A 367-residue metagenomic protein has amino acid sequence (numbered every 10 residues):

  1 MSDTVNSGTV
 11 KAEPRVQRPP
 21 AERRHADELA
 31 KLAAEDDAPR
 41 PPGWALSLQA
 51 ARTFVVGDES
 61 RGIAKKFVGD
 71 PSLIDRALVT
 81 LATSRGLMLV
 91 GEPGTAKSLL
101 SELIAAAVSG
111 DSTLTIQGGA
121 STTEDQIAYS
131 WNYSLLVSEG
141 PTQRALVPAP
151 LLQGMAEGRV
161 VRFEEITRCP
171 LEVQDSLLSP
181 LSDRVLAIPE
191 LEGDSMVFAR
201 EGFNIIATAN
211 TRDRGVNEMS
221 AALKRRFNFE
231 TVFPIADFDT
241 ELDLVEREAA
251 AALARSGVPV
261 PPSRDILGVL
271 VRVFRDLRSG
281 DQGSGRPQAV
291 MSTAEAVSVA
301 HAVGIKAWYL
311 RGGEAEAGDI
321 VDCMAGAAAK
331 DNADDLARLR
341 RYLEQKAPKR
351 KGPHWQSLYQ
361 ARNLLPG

Functional and structural regions predicted by a protein language model:
S2-P261: AAA+ P-loop NTPase catalytic core and its hallmark functional loops
Q49-G57, L267-V271, R350: Charged, glycine/proline-rich intrinsically disordered loops and linkers
A50, P150, T240, L244 (+5 more regions): Exposed alpha-helical structural elements
P71, L242, A249-A315: Conserved AAA+ ATPase small/helical "lid" subdomain
I74, P148, A296, A300 (+1 more regions): Short amphipathic alpha-helical surface patches that serve as generic macromolecular interface elements
A77, L270, F274, C323-M324: Short alpha-helical scaffolding segments that buttress acidic/His motifs in well-ordered protein cores
T83, D183, D276, A302-Y309 (+2 more regions): Amphipathic alpha-helical interaction surfaces
W308-G367: C-terminal engagement/docking regions of AAA+ P-loop ATPases
